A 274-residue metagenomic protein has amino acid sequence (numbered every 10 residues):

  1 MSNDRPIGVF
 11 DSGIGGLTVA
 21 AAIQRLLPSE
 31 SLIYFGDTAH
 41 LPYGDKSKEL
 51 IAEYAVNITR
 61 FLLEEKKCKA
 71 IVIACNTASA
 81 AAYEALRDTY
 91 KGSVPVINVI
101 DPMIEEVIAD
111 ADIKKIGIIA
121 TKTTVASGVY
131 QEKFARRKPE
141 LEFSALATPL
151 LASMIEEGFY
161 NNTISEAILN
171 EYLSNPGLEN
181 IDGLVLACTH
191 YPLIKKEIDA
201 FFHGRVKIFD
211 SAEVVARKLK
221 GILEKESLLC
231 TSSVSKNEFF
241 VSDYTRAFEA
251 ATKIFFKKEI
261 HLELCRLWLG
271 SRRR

Functional and structural regions predicted by a protein language model:
M1-R274: Non-catalytic structural scaffold of enzyme domains
